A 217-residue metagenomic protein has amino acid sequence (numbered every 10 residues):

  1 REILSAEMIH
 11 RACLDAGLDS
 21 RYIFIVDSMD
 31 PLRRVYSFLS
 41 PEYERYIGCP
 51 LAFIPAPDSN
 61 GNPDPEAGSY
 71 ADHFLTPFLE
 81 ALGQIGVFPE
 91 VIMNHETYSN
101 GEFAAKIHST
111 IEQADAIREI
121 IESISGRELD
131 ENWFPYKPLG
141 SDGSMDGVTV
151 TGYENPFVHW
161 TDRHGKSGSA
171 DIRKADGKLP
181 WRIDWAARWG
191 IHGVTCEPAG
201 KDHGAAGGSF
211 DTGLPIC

Functional and structural regions predicted by a protein language model:
R1-R118, G207, D211-C217: N-terminal Rossmann-like or analogous alpha/beta NTP/dinucleotide-binding catalytic cores that position adenine
Q113-E119, S123-C217: Alpha-helical recognition segments enriched in aromatics with Gly/Pro capping that present substrate-recognition
